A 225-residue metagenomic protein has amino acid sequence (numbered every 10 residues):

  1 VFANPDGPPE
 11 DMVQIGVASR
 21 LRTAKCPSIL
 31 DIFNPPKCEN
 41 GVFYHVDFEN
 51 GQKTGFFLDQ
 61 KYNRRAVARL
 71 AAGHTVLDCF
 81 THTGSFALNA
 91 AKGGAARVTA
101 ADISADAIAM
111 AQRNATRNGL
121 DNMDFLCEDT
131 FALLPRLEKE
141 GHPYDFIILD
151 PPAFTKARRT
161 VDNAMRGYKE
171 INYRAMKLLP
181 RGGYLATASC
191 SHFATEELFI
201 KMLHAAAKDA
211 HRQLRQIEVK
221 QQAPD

Functional and structural regions predicted by a protein language model:
V1-F56: Non-catalytic substrate-recognition/targeting regions of SAM-dependent transferases
G73-H82: Conserved class I S-adenosyl-L-methionine
T83-A96: Conserved SAM-binding loop of SAM-dependent methyltransferases across substrates and taxa, primarily the Class I
R97-D102: Conserved SAM-binding motif I beta-strand of class I
D106-I148: S-adenosyl-L-methionine
Y144-R174: Mobile active-site "lid"/loop adjacent to the S-adenosyl-L-methionine
E170, Y184-D225: C-terminal catalytic and target-recognition region of SAM-dependent MTase-like enzymes, primarily methyltransferases
L179-P180: Helix-to-beta-strand junctions that scaffold the AdoMet/dcAdoMet cofactor pocket in Class I SAM-dependent enzymes
